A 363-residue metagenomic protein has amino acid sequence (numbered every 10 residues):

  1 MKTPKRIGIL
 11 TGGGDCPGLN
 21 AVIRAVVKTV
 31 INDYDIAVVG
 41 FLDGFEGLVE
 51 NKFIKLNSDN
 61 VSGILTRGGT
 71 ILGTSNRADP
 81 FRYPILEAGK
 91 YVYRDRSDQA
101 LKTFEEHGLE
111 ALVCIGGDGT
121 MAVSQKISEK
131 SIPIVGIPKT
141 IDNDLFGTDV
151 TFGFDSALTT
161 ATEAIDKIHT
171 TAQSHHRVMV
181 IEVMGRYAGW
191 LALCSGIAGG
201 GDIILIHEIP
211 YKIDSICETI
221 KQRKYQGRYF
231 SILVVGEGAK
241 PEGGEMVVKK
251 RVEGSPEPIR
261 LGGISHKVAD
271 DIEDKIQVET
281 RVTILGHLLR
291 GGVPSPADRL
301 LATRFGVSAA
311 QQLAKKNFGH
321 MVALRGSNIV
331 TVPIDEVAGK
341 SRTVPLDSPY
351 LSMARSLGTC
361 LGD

Functional and structural regions predicted by a protein language model:
M1-G12, V22-G108, G119, P241-M246 (+5 more regions): A cross-family phosphate/adenosyl-ligand binding-site feature
A21, T29, D35-V39, D43-F53 (+1 more regions): Nucleotide/pyrophosphate-binding catalytic subdomain
K102-T103, A111-G116, A122-K126, P133 (+2 more regions): Accessory alpha-helical/coil subdomains and C-terminal extensions that flank or cap enzyme catalytic cores
P138, G196, G286, A309: Residue-level signature of catalytic and energy-coupling elements of molecular machines, predominantly ATP/GTP-dependent
E182-R186, E237, H287-L288, A323-V330: A glycine-rich phosphate-binding loop feature that marks nucleotide/adenosyl-phosphate handling sites
V268, R290-L301, S308, Q312-L313: Hydrophobic alpha-helical bundle architecture
T280-L289: Glycine- and acidic-rich phosphate- and metal-coordinating loops
